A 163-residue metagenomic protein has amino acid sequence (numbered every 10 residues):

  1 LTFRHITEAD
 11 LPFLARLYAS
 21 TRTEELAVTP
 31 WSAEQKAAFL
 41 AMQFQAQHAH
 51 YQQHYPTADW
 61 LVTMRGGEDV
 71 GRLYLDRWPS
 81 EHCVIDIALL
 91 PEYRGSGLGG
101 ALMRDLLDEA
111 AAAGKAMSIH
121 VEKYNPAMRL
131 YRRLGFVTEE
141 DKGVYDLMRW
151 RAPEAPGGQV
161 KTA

Functional and structural regions predicted by a protein language model:
L1-T2: Extreme N-terminal starter segment of soluble prokaryotic enzymes
H5-E8, A15-I85, L90-P91, M103-E109 (+4 more regions): Acetyl-CoA-dependent GNAT
P12, M128-R129: Alpha-helical elements of the RecA-like P-loop NTPase motor core of helicases
D69, V84, L90-Y93, G99 (+2 more regions): Structured catalytic cores of enzymes that bind and process phosphorylated ligands/cofactors
G95-D108, R129-R133: Conserved acetyl-CoA-binding loop-helix of GNAT-fold acetyltransferases
A110-E122: Conserved GNAT acetyl-CoA-binding A-motif
